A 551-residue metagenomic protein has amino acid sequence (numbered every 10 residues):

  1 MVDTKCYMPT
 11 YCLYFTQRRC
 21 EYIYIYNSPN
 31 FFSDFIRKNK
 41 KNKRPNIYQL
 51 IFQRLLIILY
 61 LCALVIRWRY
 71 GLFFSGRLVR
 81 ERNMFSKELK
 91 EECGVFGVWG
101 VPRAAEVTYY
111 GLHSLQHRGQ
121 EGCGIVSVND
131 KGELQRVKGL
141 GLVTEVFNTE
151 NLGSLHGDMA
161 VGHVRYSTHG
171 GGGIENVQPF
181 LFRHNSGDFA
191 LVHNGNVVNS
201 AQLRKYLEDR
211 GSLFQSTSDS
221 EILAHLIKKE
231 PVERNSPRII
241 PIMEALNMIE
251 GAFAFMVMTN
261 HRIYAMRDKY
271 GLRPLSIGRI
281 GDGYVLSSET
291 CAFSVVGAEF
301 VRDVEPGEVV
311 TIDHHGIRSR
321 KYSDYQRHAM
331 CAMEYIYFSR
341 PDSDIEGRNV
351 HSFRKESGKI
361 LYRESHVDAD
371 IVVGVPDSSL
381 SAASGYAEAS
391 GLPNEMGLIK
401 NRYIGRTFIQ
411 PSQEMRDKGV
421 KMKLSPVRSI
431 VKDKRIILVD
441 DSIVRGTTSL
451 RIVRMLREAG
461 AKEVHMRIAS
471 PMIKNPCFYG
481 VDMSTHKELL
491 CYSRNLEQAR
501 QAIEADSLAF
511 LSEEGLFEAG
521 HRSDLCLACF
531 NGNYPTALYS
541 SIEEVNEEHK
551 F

Functional and structural regions predicted by a protein language model:
D3-T10, Y14, R19-P29, C62: Compositionally biased low-complexity segments enriched in histidine and/or tyrosine
K5, K38-N42: Polybasic, lysine-rich low-complexity intrinsically disordered segments
G76-P306, T311-A369, V375, E463: Conserved short alpha-helical segments that host acidic/polar catalytic motifs at enzyme active sites
L246, H261-R262, R279, G297-D303 (+1 more regions): PRPP-dependent phosphoribosyltransferase catalytic core
V372, S379-Y386, N394, R435-L456: Extended, hydrophobic alpha-helical segments in both membrane/secreted and soluble proteins
G391-I437, T447, K474-V481: Short, glycine/charge-rich flexible loops or terminal/linker lids adjacent to PRPP-binding catalytic cores
S429, K434-T448, R454, Y492-A505: Phosphate/diphosphate-binding loops
